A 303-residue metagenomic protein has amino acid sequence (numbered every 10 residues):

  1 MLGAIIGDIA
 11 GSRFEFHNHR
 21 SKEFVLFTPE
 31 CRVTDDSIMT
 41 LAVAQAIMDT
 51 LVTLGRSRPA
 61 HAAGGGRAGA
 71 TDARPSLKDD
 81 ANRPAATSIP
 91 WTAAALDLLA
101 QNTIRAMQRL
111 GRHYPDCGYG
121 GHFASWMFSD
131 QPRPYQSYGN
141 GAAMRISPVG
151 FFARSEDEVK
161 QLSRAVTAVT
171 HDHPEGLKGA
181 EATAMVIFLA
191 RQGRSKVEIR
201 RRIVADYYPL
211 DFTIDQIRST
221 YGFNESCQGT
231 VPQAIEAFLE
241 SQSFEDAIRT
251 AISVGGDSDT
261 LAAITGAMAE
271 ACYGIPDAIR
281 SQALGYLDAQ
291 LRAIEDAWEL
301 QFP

Functional and structural regions predicted by a protein language model:
M1-P303: Structured, active/binding-site neighborhoods that engage oxygen-rich ligands
